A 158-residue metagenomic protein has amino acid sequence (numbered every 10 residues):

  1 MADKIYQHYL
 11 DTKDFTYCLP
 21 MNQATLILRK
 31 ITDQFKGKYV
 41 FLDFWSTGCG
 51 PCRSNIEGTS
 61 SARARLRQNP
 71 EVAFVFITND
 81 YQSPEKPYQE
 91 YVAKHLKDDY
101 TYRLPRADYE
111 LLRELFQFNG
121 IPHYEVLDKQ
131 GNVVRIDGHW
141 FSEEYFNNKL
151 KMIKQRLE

Functional and structural regions predicted by a protein language model:
M1-K38, K86, E90: N-proximal helix/coil linker or "cap" segments that precede and/or mark the start of modular domains
K30-R53, T59: Short active-site neighborhood of thiol/selenol oxidoreductases, capturing the structured segment around
K36-V40, P70-A73, L96-D99, K129-Q130: Loop/turn elements at helix/coil->beta-strand transitions in domains of secreted/extracellular proteins
L42, V75-I77, E125: Conserved hydrophobic packing residues within short motifs/helices of P-loop NTPase cores of ABC-family ATPases
F44-W45, Q68, Y145: Exposed, low-structure sequence patches enriched in small/polar residues
S54-H95, A107-R113: Structural microenvironment flanking redox-active thiols in thiol-disulfide oxidoreductases
Q89-K129: Short, internal strand/loop/helix patches that form the active-site neighborhood or redox-interaction surface
N119-E158: Non-catalytic, surface beta->alpha helical segment in thiol-disulfide oxidoreductase systems
